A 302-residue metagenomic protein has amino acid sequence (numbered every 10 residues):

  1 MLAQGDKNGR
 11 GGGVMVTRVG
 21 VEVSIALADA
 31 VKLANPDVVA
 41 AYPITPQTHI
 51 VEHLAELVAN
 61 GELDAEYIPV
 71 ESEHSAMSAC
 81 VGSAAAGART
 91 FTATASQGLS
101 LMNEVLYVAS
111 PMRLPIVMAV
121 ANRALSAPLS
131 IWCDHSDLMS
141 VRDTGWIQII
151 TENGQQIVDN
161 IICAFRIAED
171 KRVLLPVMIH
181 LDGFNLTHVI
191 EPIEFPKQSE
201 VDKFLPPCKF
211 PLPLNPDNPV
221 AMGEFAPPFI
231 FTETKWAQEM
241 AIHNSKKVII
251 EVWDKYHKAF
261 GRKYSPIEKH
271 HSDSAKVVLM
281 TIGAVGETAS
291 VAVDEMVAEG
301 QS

Functional and structural regions predicted by a protein language model:
G11-I150, I162-C163, D182: Thiamine diphosphate
E22-A26, D254-V277, S290, D294: Glycine-/acidic-rich phosphate or pyrophosphate-binding loops and their flanking alpha/beta elements
A55-N60, V291-S302: Short helix-loop-beta junction
R123-A124, L181-H188, G283-V285: Glycine-rich beta-alpha junction loops
T144-Q156, E239-M240: Flexible, glycine/proline-enriched loop segments at strand-loop-helix junctions that form or flank small-ligand binding
I150, Q155-I193: Conserved anion/nucleotide-ligand pocket segment
V177-E268: Conformationally flexible catalytic loops at phosphate/diphosphate-handling active centers
T281-A289, M296: C-terminal substrate/ligand-recognition segments
